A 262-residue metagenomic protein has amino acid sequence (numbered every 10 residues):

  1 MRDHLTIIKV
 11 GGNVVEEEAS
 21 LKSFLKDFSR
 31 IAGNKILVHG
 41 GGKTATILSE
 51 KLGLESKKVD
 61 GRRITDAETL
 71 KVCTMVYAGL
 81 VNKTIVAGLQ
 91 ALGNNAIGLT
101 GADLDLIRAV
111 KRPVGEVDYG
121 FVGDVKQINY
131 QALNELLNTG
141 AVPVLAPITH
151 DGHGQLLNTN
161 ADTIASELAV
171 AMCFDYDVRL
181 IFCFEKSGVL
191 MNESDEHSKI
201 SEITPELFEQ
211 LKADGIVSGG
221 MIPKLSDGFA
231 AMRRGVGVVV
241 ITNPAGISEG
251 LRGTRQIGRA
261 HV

Functional and structural regions predicted by a protein language model:
M1-H261: C-terminal catalytic "cap/lid" subdomain
